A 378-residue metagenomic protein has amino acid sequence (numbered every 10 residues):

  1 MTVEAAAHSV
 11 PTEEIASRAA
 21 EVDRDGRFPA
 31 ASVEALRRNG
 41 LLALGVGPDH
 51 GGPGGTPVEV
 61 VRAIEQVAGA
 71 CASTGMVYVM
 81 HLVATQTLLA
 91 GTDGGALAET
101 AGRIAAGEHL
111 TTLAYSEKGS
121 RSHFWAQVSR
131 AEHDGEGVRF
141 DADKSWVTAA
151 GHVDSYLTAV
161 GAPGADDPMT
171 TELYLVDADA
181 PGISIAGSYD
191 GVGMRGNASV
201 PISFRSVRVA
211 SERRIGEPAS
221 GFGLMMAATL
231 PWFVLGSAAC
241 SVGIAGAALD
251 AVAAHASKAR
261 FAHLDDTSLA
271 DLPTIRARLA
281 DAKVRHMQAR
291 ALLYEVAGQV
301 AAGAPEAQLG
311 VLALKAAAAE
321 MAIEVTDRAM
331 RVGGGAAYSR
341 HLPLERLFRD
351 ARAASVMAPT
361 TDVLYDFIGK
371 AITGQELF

Functional and structural regions predicted by a protein language model:
A16-R24, H286-A317, M330-Y338: C-terminal helix-coil-helix/basic helical segment that borders enzyme active sites and/or dimer interfaces and provides
F28-R38, L42-T148: Glycine-rich flavin
D143-I185: A short core secondary-structure module
S145-A150, L230-G236, A354-M357: Glycine-rich phosphate/pyrophosphate-binding beta-alpha loops
G191-R285: Glycine-rich beta->alpha junctions and the first turn(s) of the following alpha-helix
L230-V234, A270-L279, A307-A317, E345-A353: Alpha-helical scaffold segments that form or flank carboxylate-/histidine-based iron centers
V242-A245, L249, A282-A289, K315-V325 (+1 more regions): Alpha-helical transition-metal enzyme core signature, strongest for iron centers
G333-F378: Glycine-rich phosphate/cofactor-binding loops in nucleotide/flavin-utilizing enzymes
